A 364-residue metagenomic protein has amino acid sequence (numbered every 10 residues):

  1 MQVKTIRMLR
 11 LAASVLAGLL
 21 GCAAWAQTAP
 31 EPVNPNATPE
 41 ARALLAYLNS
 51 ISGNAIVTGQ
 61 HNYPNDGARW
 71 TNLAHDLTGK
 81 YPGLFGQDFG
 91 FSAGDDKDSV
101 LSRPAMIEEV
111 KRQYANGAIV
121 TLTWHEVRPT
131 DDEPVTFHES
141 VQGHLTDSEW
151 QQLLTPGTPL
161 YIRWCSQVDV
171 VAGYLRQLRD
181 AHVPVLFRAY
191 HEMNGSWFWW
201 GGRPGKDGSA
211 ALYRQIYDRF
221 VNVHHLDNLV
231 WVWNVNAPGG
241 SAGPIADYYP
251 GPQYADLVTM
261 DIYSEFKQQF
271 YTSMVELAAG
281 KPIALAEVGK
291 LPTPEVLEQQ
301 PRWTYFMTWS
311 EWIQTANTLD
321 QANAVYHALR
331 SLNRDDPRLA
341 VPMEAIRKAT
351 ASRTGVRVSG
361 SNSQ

Functional and structural regions predicted by a protein language model:
Q2-A13: Bacterial N-terminal signal peptides that target proteins for export
A12-A23: Bacterial N-terminal signal peptides
Q27-G90, D95, S99-V100, A351-S363: N-terminal module-boundary/linker segments of secreted carbohydrate-active enzymes
R42-L44, D66-D76, P104-E108, V170-Y174 (+3 more regions): Alpha-helical scaffolding within the catalytic cores of extracellular/periplasmic polymer-degrading hydrolases
I56-H61, K281-S363: Substrate-binding cleft of secreted/luminal carbohydrate-active enzymes
G59-H61, R188-Y190, Y213, Y217-G243 (+1 more regions): Aromatic-lined carbohydrate-recognition surfaces of secreted/lumenal glycan-active proteins
Q87, I245-F266, T308-W309: Aromatic- and acid-rich polysaccharide-binding/catalytic face of secreted or lumenal carbohydrate-active enzymes
G94-N222, L226: Substrate-binding cleft of extracellular glycoside hydrolase catalytic domains
